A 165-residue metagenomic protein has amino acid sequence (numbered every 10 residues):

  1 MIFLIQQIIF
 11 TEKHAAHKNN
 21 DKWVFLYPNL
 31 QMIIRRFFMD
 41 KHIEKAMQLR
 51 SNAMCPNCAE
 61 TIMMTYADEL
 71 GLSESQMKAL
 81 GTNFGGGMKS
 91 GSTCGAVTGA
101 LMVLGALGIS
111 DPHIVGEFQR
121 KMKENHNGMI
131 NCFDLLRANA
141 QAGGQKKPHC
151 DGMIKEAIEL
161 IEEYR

Functional and structural regions predicted by a protein language model:
M1-Q7: N-terminal, intrinsically disordered charge-dense segments
L4, L26-L30: Short hydrophobic targeting helices and cationic amphipathic motifs that mediate membrane/organellar targeting
T11, A15-D21: Short hydrophobic alpha-helical segments enriched in small aliphatic residues
R35-N52: Polybasic, low-complexity association/targeting segments
M63-G81, H126-L135: Acidic-glycine-rich active-site phosphate/pyrophosphate-binding loop
D68-A79, G105-E117: Phosphate-handling active-site elements
F84-A106: Glycine/serine-rich anion-binding loops at beta->alpha junctions that coordinate negatively charged ligand groups
G116-R165: C-terminal binding/interaction regions
